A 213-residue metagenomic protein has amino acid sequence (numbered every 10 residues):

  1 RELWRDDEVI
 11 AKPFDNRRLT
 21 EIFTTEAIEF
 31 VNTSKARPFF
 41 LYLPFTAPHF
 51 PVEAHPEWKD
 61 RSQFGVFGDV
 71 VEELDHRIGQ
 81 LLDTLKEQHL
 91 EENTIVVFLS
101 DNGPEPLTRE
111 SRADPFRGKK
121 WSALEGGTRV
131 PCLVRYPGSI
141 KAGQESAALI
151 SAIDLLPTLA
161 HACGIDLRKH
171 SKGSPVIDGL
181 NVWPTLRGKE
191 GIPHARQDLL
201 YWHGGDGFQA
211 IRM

Functional and structural regions predicted by a protein language model:
R1-P38, F45-P56: Formylglycine-dependent
L3-E8, L133-A142: The feature captures the short pre-catalytic strand/loop hairpin that immediately precedes and shapes the active-site
F14-I22, G65-D75, L149-I150, V176: Soluble non-cytosolic domains of exported or imported proteins
A27, P38-P44, V71, I78 (+3 more regions): Beta-strand elements within well-structured catalytic alpha/beta cores of enzymes that handle phosphate/sulfate esters
K35-L41, L90-V96, R129-V130, H194-Q197 (+1 more regions): Loop/turn elements at helix/coil->beta-strand transitions in domains of secreted/extracellular proteins
L41-P51, F98-P104, D178, Y201-D206: Short, solvent-exposed turn/loop segments enriched in Gly/Ser/Thr/Pro and often Arg
P51-A54, D60-V70, D83-S139, S151: Histidine-centered active-site microenvironments of extracellular/periplasmic hydrolases and transferases
P104-A123, I140-A148, I153-M213: C-terminal cap/loop subdomain of S1 sulfatases and analogous C-terminal strand-loop tails that border
